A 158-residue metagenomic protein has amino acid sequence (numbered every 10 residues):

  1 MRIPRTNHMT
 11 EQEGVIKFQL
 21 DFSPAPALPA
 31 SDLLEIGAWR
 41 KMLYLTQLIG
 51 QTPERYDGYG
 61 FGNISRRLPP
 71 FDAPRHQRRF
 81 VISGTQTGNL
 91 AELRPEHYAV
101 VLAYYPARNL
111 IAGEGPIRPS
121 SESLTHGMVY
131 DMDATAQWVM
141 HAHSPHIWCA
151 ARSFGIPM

Functional and structural regions predicted by a protein language model:
R2-M158: Glycine-rich flexible loops
